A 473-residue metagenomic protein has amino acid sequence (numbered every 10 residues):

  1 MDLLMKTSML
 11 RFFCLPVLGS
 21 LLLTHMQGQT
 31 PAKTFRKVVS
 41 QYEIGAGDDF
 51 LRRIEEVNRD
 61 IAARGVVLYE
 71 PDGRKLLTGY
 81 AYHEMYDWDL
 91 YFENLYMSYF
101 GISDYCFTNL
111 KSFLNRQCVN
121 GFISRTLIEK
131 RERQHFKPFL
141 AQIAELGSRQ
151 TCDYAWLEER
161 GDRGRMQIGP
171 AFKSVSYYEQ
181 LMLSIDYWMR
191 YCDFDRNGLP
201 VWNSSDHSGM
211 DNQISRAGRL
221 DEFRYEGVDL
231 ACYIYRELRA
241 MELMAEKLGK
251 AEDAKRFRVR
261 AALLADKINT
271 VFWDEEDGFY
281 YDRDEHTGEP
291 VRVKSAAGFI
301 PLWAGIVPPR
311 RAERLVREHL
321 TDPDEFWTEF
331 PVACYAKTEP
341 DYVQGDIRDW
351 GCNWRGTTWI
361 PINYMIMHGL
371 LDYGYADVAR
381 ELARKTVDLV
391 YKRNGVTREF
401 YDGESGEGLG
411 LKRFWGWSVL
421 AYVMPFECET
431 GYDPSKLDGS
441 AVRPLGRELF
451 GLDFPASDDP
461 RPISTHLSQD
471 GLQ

Functional and structural regions predicted by a protein language model:
D2-C14: Bacterial N-terminal signal peptides that target proteins for export
F13-T24: Bacterial N-terminal signal peptides
T30-R53, L68, D193-N197, Y233-A312 (+1 more regions): Catalytic cores of carbohydrate-active enzymes
T34-A62, F100, Q150-V228, W273-E275 (+3 more regions): Active-site acid/base region of carbohydrate-active enzymes
F35-E145, L157, V228, V293-A304 (+2 more regions): Substrate-binding groove/exosite segments of carbohydrate-active enzymes
I44-A46, S98-L110, G147-M182, L243-A262 (+3 more regions): Structural helix-adjacent loops and short alpha-helical linkers that scaffold large soluble proteins
T78, N120-H135, F139, Y154-E179 (+6 more regions): The feature captures the catalytic groove of carbohydrate-active enzymes
F136-Q150, L157, E276-H319, R348-G451: C-terminal capping/lid segments that line or modulate ligand- or cofactor-binding pockets
